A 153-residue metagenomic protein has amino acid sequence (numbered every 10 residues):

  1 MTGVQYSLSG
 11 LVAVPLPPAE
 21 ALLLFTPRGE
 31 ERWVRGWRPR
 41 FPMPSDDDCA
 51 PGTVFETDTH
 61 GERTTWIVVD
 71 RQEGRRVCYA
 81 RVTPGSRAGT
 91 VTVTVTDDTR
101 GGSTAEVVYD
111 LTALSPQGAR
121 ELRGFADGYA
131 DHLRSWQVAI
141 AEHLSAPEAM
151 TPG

Functional and structural regions predicted by a protein language model:
M1-D47: Hydrophobic ligand-binding cavity/cleft-lining segments
Q5-A13, V54, R63, R76 (+2 more regions): Intrinsic-disorder/low-complexity, polar/charged segments enriched in Ser/Thr/Lys/Arg/Asp/Glu/Gln
P15-A19, V69-G74, T94-T104: A short, structured loop/turn motif at beta-sheet edges
E20-L22, W33, I67, G89 (+1 more regions): Short acidic, gly/pro-rich beta-turn/loop elements at beta-sheet edges and active-site/ligand-binding grooves
L22-F25, A126, Q137: A generic alpha-helix structural signal
G29-W33, R40-P84, T90, A139-H143 (+1 more regions): Glycine-rich portal/gate segments that line the openings of hydrophobic small-molecule binding cavities
V82-S135, E142, P152: Beta-strand/loop substructures that line and gate deep hydrophobic ligand-binding cavities in soluble
